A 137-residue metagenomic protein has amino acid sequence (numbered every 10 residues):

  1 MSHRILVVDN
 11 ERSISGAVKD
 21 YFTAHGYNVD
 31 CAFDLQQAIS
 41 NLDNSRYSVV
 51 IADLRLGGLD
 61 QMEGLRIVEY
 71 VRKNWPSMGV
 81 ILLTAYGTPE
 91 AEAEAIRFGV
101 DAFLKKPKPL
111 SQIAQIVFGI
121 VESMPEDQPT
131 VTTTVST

Functional and structural regions predicted by a protein language model:
R12-D30: Two-component/phosphorelay signaling modules centered on CheY-like receiver
C31-V49: Acidic, metal-coordinating helix/loop segments flanking the phosphotransfer/catalytic sites of two-component signaling
Q37, E90, K108-V117: C-terminal output helix
S40, M62-P76: Short amphipathic alpha-helix used as the core "switch/output" element in two-component signaling
A52-D53: Active-site T/S-Asp motif of two-component receiver
M62, R66, Y86-L104: Alpha4 helix (beta4-alpha4-beta5 surface) of REC/receiver domains from two-component response regulators
Q115, E122-T137: CheY-like receiver
